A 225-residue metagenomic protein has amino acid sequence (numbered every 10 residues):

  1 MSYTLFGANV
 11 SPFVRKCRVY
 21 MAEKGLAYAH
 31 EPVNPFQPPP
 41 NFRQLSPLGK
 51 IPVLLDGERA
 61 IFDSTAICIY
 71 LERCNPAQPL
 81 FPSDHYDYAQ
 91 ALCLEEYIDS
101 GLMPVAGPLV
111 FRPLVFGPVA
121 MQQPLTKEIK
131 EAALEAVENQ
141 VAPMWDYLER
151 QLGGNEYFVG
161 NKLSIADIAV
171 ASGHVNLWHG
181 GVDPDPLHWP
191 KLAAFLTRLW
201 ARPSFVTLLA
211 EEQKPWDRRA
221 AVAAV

Functional and structural regions predicted by a protein language model:
M1-E135: GST-like domain detector, emphasizing the conserved glutathione-binding G-site in the N-terminal thioredoxin-like
H30, N161, P186, L208-L209: A generic structural-conservation signal
P35-F36, L163, K214-P215: Positions that flank functional sites
S46, T65, A106, L152 (+2 more regions): Short, flexible helix/strand-to-coil boundary loops that buttress conserved ligand/catalytic motifs in alpha/beta
I98-A201: GST-like fold's C-terminal all-alpha helical module
R202-P203, L208: A late-sequence structural motif
E212-V225: Acidic/histidine-enriched, glycine/proline-rich intrinsically disordered or flexible terminal extensions
